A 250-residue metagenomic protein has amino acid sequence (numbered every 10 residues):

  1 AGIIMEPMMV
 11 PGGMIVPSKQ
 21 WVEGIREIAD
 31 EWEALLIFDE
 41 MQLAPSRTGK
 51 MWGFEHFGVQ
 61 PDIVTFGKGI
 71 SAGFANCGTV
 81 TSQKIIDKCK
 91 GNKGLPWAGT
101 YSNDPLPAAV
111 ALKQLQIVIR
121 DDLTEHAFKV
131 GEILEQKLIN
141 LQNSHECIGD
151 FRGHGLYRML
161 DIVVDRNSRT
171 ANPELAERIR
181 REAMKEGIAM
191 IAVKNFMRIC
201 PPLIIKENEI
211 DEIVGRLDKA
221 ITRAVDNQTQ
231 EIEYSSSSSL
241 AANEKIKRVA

Functional and structural regions predicted by a protein language model:
A1-A250: Conserved N-terminal phosphate-binding loop of PLP-dependent enzymes in the Aspartate aminotransferase
